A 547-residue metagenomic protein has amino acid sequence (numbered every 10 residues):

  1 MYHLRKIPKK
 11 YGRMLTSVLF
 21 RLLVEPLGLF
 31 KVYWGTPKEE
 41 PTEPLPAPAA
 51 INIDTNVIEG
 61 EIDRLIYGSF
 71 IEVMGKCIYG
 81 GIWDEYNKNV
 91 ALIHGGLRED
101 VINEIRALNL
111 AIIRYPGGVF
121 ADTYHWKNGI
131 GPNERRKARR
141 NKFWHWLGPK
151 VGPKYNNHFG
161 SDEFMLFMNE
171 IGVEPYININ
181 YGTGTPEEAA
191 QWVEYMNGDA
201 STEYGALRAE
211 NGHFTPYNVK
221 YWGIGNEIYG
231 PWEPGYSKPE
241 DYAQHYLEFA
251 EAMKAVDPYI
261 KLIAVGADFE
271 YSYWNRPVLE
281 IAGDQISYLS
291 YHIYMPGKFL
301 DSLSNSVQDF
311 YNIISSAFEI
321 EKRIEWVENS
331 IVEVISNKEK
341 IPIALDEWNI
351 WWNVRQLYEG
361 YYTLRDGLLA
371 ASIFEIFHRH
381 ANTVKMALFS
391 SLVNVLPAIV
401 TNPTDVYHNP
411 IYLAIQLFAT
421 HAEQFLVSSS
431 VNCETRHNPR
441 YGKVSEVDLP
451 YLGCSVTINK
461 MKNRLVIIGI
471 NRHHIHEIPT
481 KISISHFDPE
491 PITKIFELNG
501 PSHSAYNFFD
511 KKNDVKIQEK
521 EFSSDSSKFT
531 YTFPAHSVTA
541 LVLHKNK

Functional and structural regions predicted by a protein language model:
H3-L4: Short hydrophobic targeting helices and cationic amphipathic motifs that mediate membrane/organellar targeting
L15, F20-N275, L279-Y288, I320-K547: Non-catalytic accessory regions flanking glycosidase/transglycosidase catalytic cores in CAZymes
I293-N312: Active-site His/acidic residue clusters
P296, S316-A317, E321: Active-site-proximal helices and loops of the catalytic beta/alpha 8
Y311-I313, Y361-Y362: Extracellular loop and loop/strand-boundary signature of outer-membrane beta-barrel proteins
